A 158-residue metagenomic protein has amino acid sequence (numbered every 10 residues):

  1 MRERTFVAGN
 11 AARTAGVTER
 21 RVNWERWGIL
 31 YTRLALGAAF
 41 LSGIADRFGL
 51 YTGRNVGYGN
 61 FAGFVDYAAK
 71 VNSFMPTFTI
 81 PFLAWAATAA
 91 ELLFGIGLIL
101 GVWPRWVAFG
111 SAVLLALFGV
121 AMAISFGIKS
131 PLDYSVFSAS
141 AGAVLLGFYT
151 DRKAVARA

Functional and structural regions predicted by a protein language model:
M1-F61, K70-S73, T77-A89, L93 (+1 more regions): Extended, low-polarity transmembrane helix blocks
